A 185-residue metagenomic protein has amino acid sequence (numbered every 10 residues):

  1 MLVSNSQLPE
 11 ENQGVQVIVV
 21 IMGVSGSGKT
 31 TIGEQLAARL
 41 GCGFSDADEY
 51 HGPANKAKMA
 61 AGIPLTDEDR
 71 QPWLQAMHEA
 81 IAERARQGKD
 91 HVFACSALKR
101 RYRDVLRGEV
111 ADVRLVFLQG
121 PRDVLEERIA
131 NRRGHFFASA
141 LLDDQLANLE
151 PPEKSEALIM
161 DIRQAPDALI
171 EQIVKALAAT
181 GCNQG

Functional and structural regions predicted by a protein language model:
M1-Q16: Extreme N-terminal, non-catalytic leader segments that precede Walker-type/kinase nucleotide-binding cores
I21: Hydrophobic anchor at the beta1->P-loop junction of P-loop NTPases
V24: P-loop (Walker A) phosphate-binding loop of NTP-binding proteins
K29: Conserved lysine of the Walker
E34, A38-M77: Conserved substrate/cofactor phosphate-moiety recognition/catalytic segment in nucleotide-dependent phosphotransferases
E68-V110, L118: Glycine-rich phosphate-binding loop used to anchor ATP phosphates in small-molecule kinases, encompassing both
V110-R128: Conserved phosphate-donor/acceptor-positioning beta-strand/loop module used by diverse small-molecule
N131-V174: Small-molecule kinase domains that catalyze NTP-dependent phosphoryl transfer to phosphate-bearing small molecules
